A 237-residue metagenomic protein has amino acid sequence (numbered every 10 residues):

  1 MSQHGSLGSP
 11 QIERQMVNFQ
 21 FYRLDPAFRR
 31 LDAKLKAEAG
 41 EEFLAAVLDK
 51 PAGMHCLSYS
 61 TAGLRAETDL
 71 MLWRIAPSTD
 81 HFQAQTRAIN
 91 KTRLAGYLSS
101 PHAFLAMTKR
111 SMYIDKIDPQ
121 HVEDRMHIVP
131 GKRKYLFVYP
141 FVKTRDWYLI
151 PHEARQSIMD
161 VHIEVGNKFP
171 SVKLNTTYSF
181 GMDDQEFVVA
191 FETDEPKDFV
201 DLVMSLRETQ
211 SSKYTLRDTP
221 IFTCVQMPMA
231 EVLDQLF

Functional and structural regions predicted by a protein language model:
M1-P51, P77-F82, A103-K168, F180 (+2 more regions): Short S/T/G/P-rich N-terminal loop/turn motif that feeds into the first structured element of a domain
S6-P10, C56-S58, I89, R125-H127 (+2 more regions): Residue-level detector of functional hotspots within protein domains
A46-T68, A95-R110, I163-V188, L202 (+1 more regions): Short, glycine- and small/hydrophobic-rich beta-strand elements in well-ordered beta-sheets
A62, I75-A76: Short gly/ser-rich anion-binding loops that grip negatively charged ligand groups
A84-T92, D201-R207: Short amphipathic alpha-helices in soluble, non-transmembrane regions that often serve as interface/regulatory elements
